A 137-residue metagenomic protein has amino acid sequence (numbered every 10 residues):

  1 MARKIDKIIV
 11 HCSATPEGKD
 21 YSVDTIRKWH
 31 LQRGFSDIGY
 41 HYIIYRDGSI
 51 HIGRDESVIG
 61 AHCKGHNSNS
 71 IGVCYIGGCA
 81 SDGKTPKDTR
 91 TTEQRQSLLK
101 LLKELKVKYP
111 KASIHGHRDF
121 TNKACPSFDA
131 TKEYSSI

Functional and structural regions predicted by a protein language model:
M1-I9, S13, R46-I50, H66-N69 (+1 more regions): Basic/polar, cationic surfaces and motifs that engage anionic cell-wall and phosphate/carboxylate ligands
M1-V58: Short, conserved "active-site rim" segments that organize catalytic pockets and cofactor/ligand binding
H41, G72-C74: Residues embedded in well-ordered beta-strands
S57-K64, K103: Short amphipathic alpha-helices and their capping/turn segments at secondary-structure boundaries
